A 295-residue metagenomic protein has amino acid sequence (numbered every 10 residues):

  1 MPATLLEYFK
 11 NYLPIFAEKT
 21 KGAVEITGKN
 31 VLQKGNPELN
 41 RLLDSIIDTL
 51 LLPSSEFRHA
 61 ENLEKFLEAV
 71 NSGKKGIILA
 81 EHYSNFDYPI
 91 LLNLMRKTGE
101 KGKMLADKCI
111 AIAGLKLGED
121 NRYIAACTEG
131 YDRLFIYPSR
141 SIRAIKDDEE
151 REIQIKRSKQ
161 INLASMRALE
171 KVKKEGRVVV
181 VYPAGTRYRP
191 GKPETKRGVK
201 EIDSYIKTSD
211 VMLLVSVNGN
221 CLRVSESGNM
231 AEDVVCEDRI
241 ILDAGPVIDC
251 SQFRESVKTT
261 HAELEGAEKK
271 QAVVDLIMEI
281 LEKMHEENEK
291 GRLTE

Functional and structural regions predicted by a protein language model:
M1-L51: Low-complexity, highly charged intrinsically disordered N-terminal segments that act as targeting/localization
L42-E56, E81-H82, E150-K156: Acidic/glycine-enriched edge-of-secondary-structure segments
L51-K75, R96: A short, well-structured juxtamembrane/interface segment
L63-K65, G118-D120, S141-K146, L222 (+1 more regions): A short acidic, often aromatic-flanked loop/helix-cap motif at beta-alpha or helix-coil junctions that lines enzyme
N71, N93-K101, C127-E129, E201-K207 (+1 more regions): Short, surface-exposed basic-aromatic patches at helix termini and helix-loop junctions that form
S72-L79, R177: Pre-Walker A (Motif I) flank of P-loop NTPase domains
G76-Q154: Catalytic core of membrane glycerolipid acyltransferases/transacylases, capturing the structured, soluble-facing
E149-E295: Non-catalytic C-terminal accessory region of glycerolipid acyltransferases and related lyso-lipid remodeling enzymes
